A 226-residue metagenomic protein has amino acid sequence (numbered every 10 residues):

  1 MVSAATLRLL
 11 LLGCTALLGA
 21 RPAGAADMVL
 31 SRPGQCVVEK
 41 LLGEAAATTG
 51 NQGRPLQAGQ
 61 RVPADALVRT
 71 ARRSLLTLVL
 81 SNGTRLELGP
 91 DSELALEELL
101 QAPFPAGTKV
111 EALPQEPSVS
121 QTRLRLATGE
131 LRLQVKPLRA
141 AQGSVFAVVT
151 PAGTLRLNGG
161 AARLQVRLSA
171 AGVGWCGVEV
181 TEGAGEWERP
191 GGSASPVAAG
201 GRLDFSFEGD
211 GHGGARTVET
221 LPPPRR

Functional and structural regions predicted by a protein language model:
M1-A5: N-terminal secretory signal peptides that target proteins for export/translocation
R8-G19: Bacterial N-terminal signal peptides
A25-R226: Flexible, surface-exposed loop/linker segments and immediately adjacent secondary-structure boundaries
